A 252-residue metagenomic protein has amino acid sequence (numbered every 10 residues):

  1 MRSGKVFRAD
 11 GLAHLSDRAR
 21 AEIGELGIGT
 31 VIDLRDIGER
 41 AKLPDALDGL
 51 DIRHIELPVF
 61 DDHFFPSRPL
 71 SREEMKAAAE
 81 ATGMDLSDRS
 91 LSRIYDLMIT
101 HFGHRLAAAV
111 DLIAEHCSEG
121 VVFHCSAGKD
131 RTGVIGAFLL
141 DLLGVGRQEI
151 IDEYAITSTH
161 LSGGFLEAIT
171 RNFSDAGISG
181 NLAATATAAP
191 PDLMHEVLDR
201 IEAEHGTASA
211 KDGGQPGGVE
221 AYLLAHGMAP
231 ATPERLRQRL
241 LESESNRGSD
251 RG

Functional and structural regions predicted by a protein language model:
M1-V122, I135-G252: Cys-dependent protein tyrosine phosphatase-like superfamily
A127, R131-T132: Ser/Thr-glycine-rich phosphate-binding loops at phosphate-binding pockets of nucleotides, nucleotide cofactors
